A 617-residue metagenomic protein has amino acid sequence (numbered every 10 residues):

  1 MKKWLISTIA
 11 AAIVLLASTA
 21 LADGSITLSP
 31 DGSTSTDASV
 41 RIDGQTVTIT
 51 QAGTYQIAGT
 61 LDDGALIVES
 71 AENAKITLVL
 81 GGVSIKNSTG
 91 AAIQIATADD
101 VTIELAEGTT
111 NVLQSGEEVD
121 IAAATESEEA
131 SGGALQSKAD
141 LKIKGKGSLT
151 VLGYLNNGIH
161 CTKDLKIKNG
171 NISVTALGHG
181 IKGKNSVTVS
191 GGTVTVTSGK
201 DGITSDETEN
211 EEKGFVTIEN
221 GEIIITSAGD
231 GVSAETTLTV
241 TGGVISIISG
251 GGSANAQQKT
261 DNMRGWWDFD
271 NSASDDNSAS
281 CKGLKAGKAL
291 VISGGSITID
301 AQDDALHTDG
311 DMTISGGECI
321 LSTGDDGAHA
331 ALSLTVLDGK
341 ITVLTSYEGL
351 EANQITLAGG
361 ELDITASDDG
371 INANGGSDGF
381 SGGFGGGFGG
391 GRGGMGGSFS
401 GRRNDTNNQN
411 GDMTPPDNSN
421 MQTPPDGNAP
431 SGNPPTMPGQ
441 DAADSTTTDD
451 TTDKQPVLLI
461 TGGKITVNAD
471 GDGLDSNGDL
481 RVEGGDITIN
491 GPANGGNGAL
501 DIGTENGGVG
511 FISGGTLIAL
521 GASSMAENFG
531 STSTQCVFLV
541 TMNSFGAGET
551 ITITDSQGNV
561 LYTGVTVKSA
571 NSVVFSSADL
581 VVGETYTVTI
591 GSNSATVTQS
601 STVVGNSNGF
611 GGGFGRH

Functional and structural regions predicted by a protein language model:
W4-H617: A composition-driven surface/loop motif
